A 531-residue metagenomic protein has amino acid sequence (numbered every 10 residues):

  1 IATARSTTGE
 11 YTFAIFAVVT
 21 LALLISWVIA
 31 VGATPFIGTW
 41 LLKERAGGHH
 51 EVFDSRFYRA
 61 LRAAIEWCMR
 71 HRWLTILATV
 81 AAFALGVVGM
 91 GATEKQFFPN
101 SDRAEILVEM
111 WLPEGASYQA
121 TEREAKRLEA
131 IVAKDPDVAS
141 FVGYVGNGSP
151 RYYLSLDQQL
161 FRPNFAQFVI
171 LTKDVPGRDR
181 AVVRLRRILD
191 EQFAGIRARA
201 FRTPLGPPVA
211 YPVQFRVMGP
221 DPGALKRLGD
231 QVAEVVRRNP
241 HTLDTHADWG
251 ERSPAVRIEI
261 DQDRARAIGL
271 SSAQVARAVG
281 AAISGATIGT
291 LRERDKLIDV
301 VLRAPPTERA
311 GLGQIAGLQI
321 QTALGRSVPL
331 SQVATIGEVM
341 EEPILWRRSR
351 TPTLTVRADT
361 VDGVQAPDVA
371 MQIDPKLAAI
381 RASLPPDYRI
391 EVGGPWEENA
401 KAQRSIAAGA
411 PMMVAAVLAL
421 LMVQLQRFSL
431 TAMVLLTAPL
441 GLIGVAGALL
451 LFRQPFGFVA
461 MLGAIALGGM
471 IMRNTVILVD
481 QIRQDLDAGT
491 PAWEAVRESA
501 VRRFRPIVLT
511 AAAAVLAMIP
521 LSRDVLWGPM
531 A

Functional and structural regions predicted by a protein language model:
I1-T3, E10-H49, F168, L440 (+2 more regions): Transmembrane alpha-helices and their membrane-interface boundaries in multi-pass membrane transporters and channels
A2-Y11, V80-A116, Y152, R197 (+2 more regions): Transmembrane helices with small-residue packing motifs
T3, L21, A416-R503, V508-W527: Hydrophobic transmembrane alpha-helices and their membrane-interface caps in long multi-pass transport proteins
T3, T7-F13, G32-V80, E114-A120 (+3 more regions): Interfacial helix-loop-helix hairpins and adjacent transmembrane helices of multi-pass alpha-helical membrane proteins
H50-P99, V138-A139, G143, F215 (+1 more regions): Signature of alpha-helical transmembrane segments and their immediate interfacial
G86-V88, A104-E114, S155-D174, P204-G223 (+6 more regions): Short, hydrophobic beta-strand segments
Q119-P208, D263-G285: Solvent-exposed, membrane-proximal periplasmic/extracellular interface segments of envelope transport and secretion
K226, A233-M413, A419-L425, T431 (+1 more regions): Extracytoplasmic/periplasmic membrane-proximal domains and adjacent transmembrane bundles of envelope biogenesis
